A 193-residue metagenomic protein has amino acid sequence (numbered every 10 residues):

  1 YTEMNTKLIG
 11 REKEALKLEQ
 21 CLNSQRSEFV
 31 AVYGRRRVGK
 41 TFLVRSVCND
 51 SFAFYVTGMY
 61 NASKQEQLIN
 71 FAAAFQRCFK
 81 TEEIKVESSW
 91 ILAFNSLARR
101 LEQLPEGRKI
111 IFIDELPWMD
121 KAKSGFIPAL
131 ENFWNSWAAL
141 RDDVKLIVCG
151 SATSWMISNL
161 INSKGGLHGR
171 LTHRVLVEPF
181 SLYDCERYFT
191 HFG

Functional and structural regions predicted by a protein language model:
Y1-G193: Phosphate-binding site recognition
